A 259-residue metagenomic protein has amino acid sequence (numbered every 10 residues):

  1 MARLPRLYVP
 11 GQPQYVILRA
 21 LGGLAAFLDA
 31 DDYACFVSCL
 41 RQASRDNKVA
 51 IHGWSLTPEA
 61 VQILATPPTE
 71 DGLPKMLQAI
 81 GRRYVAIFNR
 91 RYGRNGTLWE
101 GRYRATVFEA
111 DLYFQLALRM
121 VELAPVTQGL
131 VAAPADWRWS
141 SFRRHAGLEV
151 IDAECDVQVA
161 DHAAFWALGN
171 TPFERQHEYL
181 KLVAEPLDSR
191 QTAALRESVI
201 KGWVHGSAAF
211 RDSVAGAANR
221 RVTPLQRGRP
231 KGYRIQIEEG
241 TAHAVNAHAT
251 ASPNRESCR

Functional and structural regions predicted by a protein language model:
M1-E59, T66-R259: Short Pro-Cys-Gly-centered "Cys-loop" motif that presents a nucleophilic cysteine in a tight turn
